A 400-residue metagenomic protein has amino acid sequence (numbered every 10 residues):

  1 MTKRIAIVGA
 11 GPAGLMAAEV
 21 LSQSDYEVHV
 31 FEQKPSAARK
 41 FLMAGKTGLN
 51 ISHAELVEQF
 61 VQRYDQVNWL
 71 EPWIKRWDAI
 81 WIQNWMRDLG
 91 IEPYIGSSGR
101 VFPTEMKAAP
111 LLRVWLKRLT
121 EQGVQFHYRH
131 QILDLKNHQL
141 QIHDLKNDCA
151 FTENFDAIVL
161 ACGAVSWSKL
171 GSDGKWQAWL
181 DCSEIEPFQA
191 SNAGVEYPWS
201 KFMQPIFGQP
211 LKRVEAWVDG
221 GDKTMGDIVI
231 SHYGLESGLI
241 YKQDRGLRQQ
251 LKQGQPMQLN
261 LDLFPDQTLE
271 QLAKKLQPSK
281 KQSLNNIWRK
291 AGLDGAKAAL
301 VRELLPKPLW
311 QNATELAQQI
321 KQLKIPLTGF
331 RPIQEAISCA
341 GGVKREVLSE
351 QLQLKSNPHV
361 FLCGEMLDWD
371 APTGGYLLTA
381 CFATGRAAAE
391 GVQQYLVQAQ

Functional and structural regions predicted by a protein language model:
K3-V30, A389-Q393: N-terminal Rossmann-like FAD-binding beta1-loop-alpha1 element of flavoenzymes
V8, F31, I132, E153-S168 (+3 more regions): Short hydrophobic core segments
S22-K46: Glycine-rich FAD pyrophosphate-binding loop
Q23, V57-E58, W81-N84, D88-G99 (+6 more regions): Residue-level recognition of phosphate/Mg2+-coordinating polar/acidic sites in nucleotide-handling active sites
K46-I95: Glycine-rich active-site loop/strand segments that organize a redox cofactor
L70-D78, S97-K117, V165-S172, Y197-S200 (+1 more regions): Short beta-strand to alpha-helix junction loop
Y128-Q139: A conserved short coil-to-beta-strand element within the FAD-binding core of flavoproteins
A157-K201: Glycine-rich loop(s) and the adjacent beta-strand/alpha-helix scaffold that form part
